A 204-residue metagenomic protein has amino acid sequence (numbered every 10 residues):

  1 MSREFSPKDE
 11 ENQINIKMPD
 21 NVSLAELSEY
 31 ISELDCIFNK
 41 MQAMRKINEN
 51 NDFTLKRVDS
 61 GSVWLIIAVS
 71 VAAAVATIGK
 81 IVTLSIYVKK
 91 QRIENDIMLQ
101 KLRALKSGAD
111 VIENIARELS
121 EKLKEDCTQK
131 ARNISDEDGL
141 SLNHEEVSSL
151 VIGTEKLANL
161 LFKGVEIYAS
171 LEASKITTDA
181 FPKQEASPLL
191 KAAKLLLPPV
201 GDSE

Functional and structural regions predicted by a protein language model:
M1-V69: Membrane-active, amphipathic/fusogenic segments and juxtamembrane/transmembrane anchors that bind or insert into lipid
S2-P7, E26, N39-N50, K90-I93 (+7 more regions): Residue-level signal for secondary-structure boundary elements
A25, A43, A68, A72-A76 (+12 more regions): A sequence-composition feature that detects small, non-aromatic residues
I47-E113, S120, K130, I134 (+3 more regions): Membrane-inserting effector segments that mediate pore formation, membrane fusion, or transient membrane insertion
D136-E204: C-terminal assembly and membrane-engagement modules of membrane-active proteins
